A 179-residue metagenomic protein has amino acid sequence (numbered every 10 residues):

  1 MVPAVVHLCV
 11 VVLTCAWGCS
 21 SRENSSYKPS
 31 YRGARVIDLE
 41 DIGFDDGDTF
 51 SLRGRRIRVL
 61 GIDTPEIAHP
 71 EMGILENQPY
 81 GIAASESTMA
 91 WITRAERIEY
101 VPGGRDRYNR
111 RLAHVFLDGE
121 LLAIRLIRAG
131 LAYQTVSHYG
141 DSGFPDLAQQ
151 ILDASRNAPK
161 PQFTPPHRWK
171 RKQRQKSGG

Functional and structural regions predicted by a protein language model:
P3, H7, C15-G179: Small beta-barrel nucleic-acid-binding modules, primarily SNase/OB-fold domains and secondarily Tudor-like barrels
